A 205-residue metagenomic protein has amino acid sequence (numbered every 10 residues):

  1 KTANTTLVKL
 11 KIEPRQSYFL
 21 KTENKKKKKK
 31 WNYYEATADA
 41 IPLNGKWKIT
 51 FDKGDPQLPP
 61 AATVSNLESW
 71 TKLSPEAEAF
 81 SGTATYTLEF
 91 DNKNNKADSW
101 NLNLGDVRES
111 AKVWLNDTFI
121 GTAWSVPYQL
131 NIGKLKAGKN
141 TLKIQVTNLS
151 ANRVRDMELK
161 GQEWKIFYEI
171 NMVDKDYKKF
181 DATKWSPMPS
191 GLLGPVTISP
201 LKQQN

Functional and structural regions predicted by a protein language model:
K1-V8, R108, W114-Y128: Solvent-exposed beta-strand/loop surfaces of large extracellular or lumenal domains
N4-K30, V113: C-terminal beta-strand-rich structural cap/linker in extracellular carbohydrate-active enzymes
T6-V8, Y18, A84-L88, V126-L130: Short strand-edge motifs at loop-to-beta-strand transitions and within beta-strands of extracellular beta-rich domains
K9-L10, L104, I132: Hydrophobic core positions of the immunoglobulin-like beta-sandwich fold
S17, A97, A137-K139: Extracellular Ig-like/FN3 beta-sandwich strand-entry sites
Y18-K25, L88, T141-N148: Short, hydrophobic/aromatic-enriched beta-strand segments in well-ordered soluble domains
K28-T83, L135-N205: An acidic-aromatic loop/edge-strand motif
F90-N116, A123, L142-V146: Aromatic-lined ligand-binding clefts that engage carbohydrates, nucleic acids, or primary amines
